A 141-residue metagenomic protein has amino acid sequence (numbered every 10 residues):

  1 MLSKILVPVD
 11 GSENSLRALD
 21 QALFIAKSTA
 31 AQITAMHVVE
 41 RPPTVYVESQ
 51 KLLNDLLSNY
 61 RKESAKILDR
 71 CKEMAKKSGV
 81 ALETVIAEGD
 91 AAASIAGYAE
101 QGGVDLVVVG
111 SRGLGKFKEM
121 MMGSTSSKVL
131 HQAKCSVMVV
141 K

Functional and structural regions predicted by a protein language model:
M1, V137-K141: Short hydrophobic/aromatic patches at helix-to-coil boundaries
S3-K51, M74: Small/aliphatic-rich secondary-structure junction motif
T34, E83, M138: Conserved beta-strand positions in the Rossmann-like core of class I SAM-dependent methyltransferases
Q50-N54, Q101-G103, T125-S126: Short, hinge-like loop/turn segments at secondary-structure boundaries
L53-K66: A short acidic, glycine-rich active-site loop that binds or catalyzes chemistry on phosphate/adenosine moieties
E73-V107: Structural beta-alpha unit
L106-H131: Glycine-rich, Arg-bearing micro-motifs that act as flexible, cationic patches
